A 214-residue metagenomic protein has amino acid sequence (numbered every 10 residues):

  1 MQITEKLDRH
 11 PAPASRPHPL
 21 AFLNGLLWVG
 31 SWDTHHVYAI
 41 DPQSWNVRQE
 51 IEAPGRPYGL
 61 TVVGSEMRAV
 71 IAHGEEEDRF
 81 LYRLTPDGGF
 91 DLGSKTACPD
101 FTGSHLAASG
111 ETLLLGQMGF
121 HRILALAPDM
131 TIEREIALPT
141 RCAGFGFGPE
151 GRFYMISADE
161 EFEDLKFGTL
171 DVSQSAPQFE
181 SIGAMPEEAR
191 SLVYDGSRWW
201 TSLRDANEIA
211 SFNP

Functional and structural regions predicted by a protein language model:
D8-P13, E50-P54, S94-P99, E135-T140 (+1 more regions): Surface loop/turn motifs at the tips and blade-to-blade linkers of beta-strand repeat domains
R9-H35: Beta-strand-rich domains and repeat architectures in extracellular enzymes and scaffolds, especially beta-propellers
S15-A21, G55-V63, P99-S109, T140-E150 (+1 more regions): Repeated scaffold domains used in trafficking and secretory/extracellular systems, primarily beta-propellers
L26, E66-R68, T112, R152-F153 (+1 more regions): Conserved core beta-strand positions within WD40 beta-propeller blades
V29-T34, A69-E77, L115-G119, M155-F162 (+1 more regions): Conserved beta-strand positions in repeat-built beta-propeller and related beta-rich domains
H36-A39, E76-Y82, R122-L124, F162-G168 (+1 more regions): Structural motif
D41-W45, L84-G89, A127-T131, D171-S175 (+1 more regions): Short loop/turn segments that connect beta-strands within beta-propeller blades
R190-P214: Blade-level signature of beta-propeller repeat domains, shared across WD40, Kelch, NHL, RCC1 and BNR/Asp-box propellers
